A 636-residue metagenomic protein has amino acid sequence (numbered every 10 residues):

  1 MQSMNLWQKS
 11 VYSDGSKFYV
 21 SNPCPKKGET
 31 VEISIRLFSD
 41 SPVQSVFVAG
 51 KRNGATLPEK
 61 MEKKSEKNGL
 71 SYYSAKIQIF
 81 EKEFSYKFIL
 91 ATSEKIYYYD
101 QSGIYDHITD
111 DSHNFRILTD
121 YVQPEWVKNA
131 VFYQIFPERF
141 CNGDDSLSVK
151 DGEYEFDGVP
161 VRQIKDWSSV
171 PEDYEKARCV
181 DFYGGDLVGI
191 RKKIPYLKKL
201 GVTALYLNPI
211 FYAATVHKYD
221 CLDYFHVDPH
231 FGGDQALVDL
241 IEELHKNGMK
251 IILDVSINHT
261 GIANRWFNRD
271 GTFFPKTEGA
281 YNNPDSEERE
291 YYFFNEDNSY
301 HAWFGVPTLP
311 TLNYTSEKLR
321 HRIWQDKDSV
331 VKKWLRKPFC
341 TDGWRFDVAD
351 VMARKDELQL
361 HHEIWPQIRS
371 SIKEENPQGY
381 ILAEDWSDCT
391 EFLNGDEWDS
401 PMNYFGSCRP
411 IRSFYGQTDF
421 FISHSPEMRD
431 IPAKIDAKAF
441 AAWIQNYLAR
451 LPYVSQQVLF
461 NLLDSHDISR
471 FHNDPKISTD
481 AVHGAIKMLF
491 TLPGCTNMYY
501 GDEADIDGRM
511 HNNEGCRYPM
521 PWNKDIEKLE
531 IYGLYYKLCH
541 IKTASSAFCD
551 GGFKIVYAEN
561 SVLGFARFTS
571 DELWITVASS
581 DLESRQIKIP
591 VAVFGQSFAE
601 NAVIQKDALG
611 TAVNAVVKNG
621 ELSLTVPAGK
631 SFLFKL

Functional and structural regions predicted by a protein language model:
S3-S16, N22, I35, P58-K60 (+4 more regions): Active-site and adjacent substrate-binding regions of carbohydrate-active enzymes
P23-K27: Short, solvent-exposed loop/linker segments at the N-terminal edge of repeated beta-sheet extracellular domains
E29-I33: Structural beta-strand segments of beta-rich domains
I35, V46-A49: Hydrophobic beta-strand segments
S39-V43, L582: Short proline/glycine-enriched turn/loop motifs at strand-loop junctions of beta-rich domains
S65-A75: Aromatic sugar-binding surface patches on proteins that engage polysaccharides or sugar-phosphate polymers
